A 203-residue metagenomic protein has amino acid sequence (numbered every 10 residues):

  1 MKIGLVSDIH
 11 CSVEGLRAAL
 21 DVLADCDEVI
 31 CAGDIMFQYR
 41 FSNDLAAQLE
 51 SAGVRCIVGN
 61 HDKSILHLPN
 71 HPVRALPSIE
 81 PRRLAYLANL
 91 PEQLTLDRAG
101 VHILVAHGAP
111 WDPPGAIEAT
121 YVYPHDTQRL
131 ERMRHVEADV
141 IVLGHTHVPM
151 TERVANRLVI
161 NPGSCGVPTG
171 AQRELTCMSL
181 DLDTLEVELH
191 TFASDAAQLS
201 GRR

Functional and structural regions predicted by a protein language model:
M1-G4, T95-L104, R153-V159, L182-L185: Beta-strand-turn-beta hairpins that frame and shape the catalytic cleft of phosphate-ester-processing enzymes
K2-L96: Core catalytic region of metal-dependent phosphoesterases/phosphodiesterases, especially metallo-beta-lactamase-like
H10-G15, F37-R40, D62-H67, W111-P113 (+2 more regions): Active-site environment of divalent metal-dependent phosphoester hydrolases
R17-A18, S42-D44, N70, I117-E118 (+2 more regions): Short amphipathic alpha-helical segments
P69-P81, A99, L104, A109-R134: Binuclear metal-dependent hydrolase catalytic cores centered on His/Asp/Glu-rich metal-binding motifs
T120-L185, H190: Conserved beta-sheet core of the metallophosphoesterase superfamily
E188-L199: Short, solvent-exposed aromatic-acidic interface loops
